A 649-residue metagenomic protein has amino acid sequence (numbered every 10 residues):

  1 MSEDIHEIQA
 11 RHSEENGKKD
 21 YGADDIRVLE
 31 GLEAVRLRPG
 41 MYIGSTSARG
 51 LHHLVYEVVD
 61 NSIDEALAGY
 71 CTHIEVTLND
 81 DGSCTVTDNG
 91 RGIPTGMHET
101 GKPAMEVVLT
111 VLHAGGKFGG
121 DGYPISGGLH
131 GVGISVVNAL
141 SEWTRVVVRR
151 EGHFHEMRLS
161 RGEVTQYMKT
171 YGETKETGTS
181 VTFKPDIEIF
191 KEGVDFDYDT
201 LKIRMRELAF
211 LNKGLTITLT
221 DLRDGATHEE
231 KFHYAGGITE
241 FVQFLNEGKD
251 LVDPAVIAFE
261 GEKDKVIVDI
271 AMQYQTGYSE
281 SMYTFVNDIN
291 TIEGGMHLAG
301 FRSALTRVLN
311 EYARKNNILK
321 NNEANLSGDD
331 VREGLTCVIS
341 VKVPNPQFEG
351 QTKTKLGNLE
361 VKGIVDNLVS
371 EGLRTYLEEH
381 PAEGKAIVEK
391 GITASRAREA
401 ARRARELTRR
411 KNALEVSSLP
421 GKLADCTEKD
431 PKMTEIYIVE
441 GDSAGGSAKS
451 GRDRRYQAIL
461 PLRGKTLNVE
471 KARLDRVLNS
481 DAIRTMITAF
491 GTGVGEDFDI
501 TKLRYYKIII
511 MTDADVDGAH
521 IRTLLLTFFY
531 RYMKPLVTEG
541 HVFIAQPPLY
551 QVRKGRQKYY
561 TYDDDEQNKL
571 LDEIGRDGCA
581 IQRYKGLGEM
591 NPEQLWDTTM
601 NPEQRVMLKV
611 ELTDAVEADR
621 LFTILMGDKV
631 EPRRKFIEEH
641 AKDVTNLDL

Functional and structural regions predicted by a protein language model:
M1-G22, L32, Y56, D64-A66 (+12 more regions): GHKL-family ATPase ATP-binding module
A23-R38: Mature N-terminal segment immediately following signal peptide/propeptide cleavage in secreted/periplasmic
L37-Y56: Conserved short strand/loop->alpha-helix "switch" segment adjacent to the catalytic nucleotide/phosphoryl-transfer site
D64-E65, G92-I93, V516-D517: Residues immediately C-terminal
I93-G115: Short conserved segment of the HATPase_c
R396-E415, D430-E435, G446, S450-R452 (+2 more regions): C-terminal interaction appendages of subunits in large macromolecular complexes
